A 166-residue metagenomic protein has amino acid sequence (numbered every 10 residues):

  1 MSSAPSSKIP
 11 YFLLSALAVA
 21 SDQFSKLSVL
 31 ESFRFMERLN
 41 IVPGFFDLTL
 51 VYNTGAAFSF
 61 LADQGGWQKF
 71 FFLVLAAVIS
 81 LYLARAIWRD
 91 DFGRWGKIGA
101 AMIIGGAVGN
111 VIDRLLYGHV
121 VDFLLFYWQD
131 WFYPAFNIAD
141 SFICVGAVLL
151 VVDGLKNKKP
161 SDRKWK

Functional and structural regions predicted by a protein language model:
M1-K166: Alpha-helical transmembrane bundles and membrane-interface segments of multipass inner-membrane proteins
